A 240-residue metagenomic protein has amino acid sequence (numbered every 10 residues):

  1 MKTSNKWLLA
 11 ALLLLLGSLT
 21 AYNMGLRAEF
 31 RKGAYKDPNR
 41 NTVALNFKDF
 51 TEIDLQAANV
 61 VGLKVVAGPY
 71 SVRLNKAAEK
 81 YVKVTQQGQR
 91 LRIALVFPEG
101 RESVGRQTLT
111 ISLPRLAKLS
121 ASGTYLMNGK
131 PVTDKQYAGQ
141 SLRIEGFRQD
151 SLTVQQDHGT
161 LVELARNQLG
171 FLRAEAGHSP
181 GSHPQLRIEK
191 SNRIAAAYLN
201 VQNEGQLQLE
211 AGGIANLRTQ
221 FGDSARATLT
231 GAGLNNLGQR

Functional and structural regions predicted by a protein language model:
M1-Q156, L161-A165, G181-H183, R187-E189 (+2 more regions): Intrinsically disordered, low-complexity terminal regions
L116, L169-F171, I194: Conserved hydrophobic position(s) of the canonical leucine-rich repeat
L172-E175, A197-Y198: A short, solvent-exposed beta-strand micro-motif common in secreted/extracellular proteins
